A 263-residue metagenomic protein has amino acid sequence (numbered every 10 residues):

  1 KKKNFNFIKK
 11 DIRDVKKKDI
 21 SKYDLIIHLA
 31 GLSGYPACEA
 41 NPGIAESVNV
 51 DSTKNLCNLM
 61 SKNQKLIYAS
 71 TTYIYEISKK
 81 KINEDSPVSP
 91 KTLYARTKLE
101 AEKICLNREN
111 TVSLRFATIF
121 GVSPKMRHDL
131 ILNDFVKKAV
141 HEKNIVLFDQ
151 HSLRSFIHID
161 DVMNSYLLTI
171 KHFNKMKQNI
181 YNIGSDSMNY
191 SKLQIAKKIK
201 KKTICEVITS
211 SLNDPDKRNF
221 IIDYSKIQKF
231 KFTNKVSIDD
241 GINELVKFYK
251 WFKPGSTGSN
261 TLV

Functional and structural regions predicted by a protein language model:
K2-D14: Rossmann-fold cofactor-recognition segment
I12-V48: NAD(P)H-binding glycine-rich loop region in Rossmannoid oxidoreductase-like domains and their noncatalytic homologs
H28, K54-L93: Conserved Rossmann-fold NAD(P)-dependent oxidoreductase catalytic core, especially the SDR/UDP-sugar
P36-G43, I77-K81, P124-K125: Conserved catalytic-core motifs of eukaryotic protein kinase domains, centered on the activation segment
A40-N55, V88, T92, R96-T97: Glycine-rich NAD(P)-binding loop of the Rossmann-fold in SDR/ketoreductase-type enzymes
S52, L56-M60, I104-C105, S165 (+1 more regions): Hydrophobic positions on the long internal alpha-helix of Rossmann-like NAD(P)-dependent oxidoreductase domains
K103-R154, I159-L167, I199: NAD(P)-dependent short-chain dehydrogenase/reductase
E142-K143, L147-V263: C-terminal substrate-binding subdomain of Rossmann-fold SDR/epimerase-dehydratase oxidoreductases
